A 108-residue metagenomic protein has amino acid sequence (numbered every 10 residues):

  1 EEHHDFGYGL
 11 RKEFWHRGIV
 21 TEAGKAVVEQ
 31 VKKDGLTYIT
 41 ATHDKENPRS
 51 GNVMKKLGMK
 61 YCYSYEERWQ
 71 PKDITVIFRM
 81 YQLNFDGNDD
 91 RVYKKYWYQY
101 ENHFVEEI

Functional and structural regions predicted by a protein language model:
E1-I108: Acyl-donor (CoA/ACP) binding surface of acyl/acetyltransferases
